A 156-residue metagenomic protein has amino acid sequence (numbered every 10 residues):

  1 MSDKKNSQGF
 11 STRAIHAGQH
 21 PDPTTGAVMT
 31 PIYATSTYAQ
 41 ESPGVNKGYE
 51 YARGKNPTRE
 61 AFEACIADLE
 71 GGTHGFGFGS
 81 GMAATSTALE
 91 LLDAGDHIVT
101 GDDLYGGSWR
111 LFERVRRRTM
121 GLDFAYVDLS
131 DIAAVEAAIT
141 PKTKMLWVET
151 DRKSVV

Functional and structural regions predicted by a protein language model:
S2-N56, F62-C65: N-terminal "arm"/small-domain region of PLP-dependent enzymes with the aminotransferase-like
G26, I66, A84, I98 (+2 more regions): Buried hydrophobic positions in well-ordered alpha/beta secondary-structure cores of metabolic enzymes
T37-S86, E90-L91, G107-R116: Conserved N-terminal alpha-helix of the aminotransferase class I/II PLP-enzyme fold
M82-T85, D128-A134: Short acidic loop-to-helix transition motifs that present clustered carboxylates
L89-S108, V127: Conserved PLP-anchoring active-site segment centered on the Schiff-base-forming lysine
V115-S130: A glycine-rich helix N-cap at a beta->alpha junction
I132-T143: Short amphipathic alpha-helix with an adjacent loop that forms part of the alpha/beta core around
V155-V156: Conserved small/polar residues in nucleotide/adenosyl-binding loops
